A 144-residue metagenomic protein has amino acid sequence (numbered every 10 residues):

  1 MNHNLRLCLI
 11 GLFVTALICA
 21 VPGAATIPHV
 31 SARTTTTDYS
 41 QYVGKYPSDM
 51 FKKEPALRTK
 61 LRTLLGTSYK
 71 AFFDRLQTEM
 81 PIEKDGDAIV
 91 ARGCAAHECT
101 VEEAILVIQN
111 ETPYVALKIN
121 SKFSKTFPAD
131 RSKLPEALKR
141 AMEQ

Functional and structural regions predicted by a protein language model:
M1-R6: N-terminal secretory signal peptides that target proteins for export/translocation
I10-A20: Bacterial N-terminal signal peptides
C19-I27: Bacterial Sec-dependent signal peptides at the C-terminal "C-region" and cleavage site
T26-P28, A91-R92: Short, charged low-complexity linear motifs
I27-P55, N120-Q144: C-terminal partner/receptor-binding element of secreted or periplasmic proteins
P55-V115: Mature extracytoplasmic domains of secretory-pathway proteins
